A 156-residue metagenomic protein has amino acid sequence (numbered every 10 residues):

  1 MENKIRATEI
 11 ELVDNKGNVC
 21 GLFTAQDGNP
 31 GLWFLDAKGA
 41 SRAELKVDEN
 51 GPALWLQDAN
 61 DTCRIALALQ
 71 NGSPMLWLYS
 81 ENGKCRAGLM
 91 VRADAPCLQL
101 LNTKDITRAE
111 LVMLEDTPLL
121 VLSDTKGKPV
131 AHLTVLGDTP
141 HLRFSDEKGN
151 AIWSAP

Functional and structural regions predicted by a protein language model:
M1-P156: Parallel beta-helix/beta-solenoid repeats that form elongated, surface-exposed shafts/blades used for receptor binding
